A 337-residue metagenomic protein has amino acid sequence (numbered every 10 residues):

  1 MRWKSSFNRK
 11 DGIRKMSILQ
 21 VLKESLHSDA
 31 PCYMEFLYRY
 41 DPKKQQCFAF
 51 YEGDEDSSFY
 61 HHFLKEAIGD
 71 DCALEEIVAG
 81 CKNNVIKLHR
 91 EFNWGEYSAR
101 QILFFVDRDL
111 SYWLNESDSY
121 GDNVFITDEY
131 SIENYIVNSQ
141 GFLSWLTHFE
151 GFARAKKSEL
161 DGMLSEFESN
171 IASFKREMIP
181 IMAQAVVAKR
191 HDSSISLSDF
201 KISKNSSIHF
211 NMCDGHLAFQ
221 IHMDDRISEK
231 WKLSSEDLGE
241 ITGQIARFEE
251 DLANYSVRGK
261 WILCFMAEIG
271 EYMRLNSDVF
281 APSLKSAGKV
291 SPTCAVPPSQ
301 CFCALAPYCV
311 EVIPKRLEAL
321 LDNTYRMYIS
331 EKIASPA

Functional and structural regions predicted by a protein language model:
R2-A337: Acidic, divalent-metal-binding catalytic cores of TOPRIM and closely related two-metal-ion phosphodiester/pyrophosphate
